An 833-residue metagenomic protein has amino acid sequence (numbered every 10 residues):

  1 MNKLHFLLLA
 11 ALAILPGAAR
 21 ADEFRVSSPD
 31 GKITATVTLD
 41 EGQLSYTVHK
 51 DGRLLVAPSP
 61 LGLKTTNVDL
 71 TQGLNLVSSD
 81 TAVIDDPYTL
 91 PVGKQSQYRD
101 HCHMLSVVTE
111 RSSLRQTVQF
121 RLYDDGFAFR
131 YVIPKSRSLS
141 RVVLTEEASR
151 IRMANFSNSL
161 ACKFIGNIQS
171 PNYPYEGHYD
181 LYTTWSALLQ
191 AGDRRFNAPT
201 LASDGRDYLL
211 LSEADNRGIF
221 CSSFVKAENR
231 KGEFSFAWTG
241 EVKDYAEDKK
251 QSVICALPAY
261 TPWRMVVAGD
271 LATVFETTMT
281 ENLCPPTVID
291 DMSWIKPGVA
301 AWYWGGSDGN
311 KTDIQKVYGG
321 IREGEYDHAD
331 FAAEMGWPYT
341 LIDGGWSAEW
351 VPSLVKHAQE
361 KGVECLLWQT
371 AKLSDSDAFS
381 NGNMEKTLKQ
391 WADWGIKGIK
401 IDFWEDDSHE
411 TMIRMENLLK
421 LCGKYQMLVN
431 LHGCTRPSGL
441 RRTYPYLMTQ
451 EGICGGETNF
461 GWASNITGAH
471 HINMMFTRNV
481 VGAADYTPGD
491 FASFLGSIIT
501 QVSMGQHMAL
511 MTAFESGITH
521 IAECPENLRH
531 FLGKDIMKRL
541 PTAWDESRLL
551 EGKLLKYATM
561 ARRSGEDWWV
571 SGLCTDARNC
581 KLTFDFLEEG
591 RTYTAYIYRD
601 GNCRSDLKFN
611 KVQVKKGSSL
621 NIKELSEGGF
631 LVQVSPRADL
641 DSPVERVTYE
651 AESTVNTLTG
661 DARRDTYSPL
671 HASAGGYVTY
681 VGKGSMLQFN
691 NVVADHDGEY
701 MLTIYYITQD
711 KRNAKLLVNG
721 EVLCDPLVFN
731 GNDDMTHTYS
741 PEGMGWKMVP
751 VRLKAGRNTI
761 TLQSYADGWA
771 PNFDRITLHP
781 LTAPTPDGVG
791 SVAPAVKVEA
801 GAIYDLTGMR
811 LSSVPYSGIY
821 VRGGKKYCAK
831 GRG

Functional and structural regions predicted by a protein language model:
H5, P786-G833: C-terminal outer-membrane/trafficking sorting elements
E23-T280: N-terminal accessory beta-strand-rich subdomains and adjacent acidic, glycine-rich linkers that precede catalytic cores
S79-D85, K94-S96, K163-Q169, Y173-E176 (+2 more regions): Solvent-exposed beta-strand/loop surfaces of large extracellular or lumenal domains
A256-F331, M335: An acidic-aromatic substrate-binding cleft motif
L341-S503: Aromatic- and carboxylate-enriched substrate-binding clefts and catalytic-loop regions of carbohydrate-active enzymes
K553-G590, F630-Q633: Carbohydrate-binding surface patches
Q613-D641: C-terminal beta-strand-rich structural cap/linker in extracellular carbohydrate-active enzymes
L640-P784: Extracytoplasmic
